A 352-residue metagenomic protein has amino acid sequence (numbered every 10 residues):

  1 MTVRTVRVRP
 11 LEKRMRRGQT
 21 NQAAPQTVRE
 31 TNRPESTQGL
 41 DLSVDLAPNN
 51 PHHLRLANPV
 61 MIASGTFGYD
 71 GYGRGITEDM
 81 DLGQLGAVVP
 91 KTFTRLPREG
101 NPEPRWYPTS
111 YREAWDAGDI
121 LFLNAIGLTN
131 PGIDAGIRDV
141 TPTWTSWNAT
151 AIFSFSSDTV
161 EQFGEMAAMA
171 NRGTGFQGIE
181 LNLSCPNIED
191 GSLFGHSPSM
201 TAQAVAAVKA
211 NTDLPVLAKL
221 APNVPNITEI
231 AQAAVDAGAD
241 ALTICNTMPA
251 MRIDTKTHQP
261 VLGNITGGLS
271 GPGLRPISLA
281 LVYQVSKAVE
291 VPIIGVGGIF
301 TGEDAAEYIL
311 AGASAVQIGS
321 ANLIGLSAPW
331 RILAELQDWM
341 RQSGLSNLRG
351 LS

Functional and structural regions predicted by a protein language model:
T2-A151, S157-E161: N-terminal capping/small domains of soluble enzymes
R33, F122, L183-S199, I230-K287 (+1 more regions): Glycine/Thr-rich beta-alpha phosphate-binding loop at enzyme active sites
V60-A63, G86-P90, A151-F153, I179-L181 (+4 more regions): Hydrophobic faces of well-ordered beta-strands that scaffold small-molecule active sites in alpha/beta enzyme cores
Y72-G75, E165-M169, P225-D236, I299-V316: Catalytic cores of alpha/beta
K91-R95, L183-C185, I244-A250, G298-I299 (+1 more regions): Glycine-rich phosphate-binding active-site loops on the catalytic face of alpha/beta enzymes
N101-E113, D254-T266, N322-L345: C-terminal helical cap(s) of enzyme catalytic domains, especially alpha/beta-barrels
D134, R138, P142, S146 (+4 more regions): Alpha-helix-loop-beta-strand connector modules within alpha/beta enzyme cores
S154-S157, L220-N226, R275, V291-E303: Glycine-rich beta-to-alpha transition loops that act as phosphate-gripper elements at the mouths of alpha/beta enzyme
